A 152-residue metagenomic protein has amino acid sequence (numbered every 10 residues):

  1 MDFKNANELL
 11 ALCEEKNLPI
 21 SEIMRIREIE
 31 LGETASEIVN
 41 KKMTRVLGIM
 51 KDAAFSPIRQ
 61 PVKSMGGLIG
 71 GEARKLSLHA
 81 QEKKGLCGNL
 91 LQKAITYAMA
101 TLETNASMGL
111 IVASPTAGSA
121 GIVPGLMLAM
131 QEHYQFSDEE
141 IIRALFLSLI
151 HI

Functional and structural regions predicted by a protein language model:
M1-M108, H133: Generic N-terminal targeting/processing segments that precede catalytic cores or assembly contacts
L86, T116-A120, E132, R143: Glycine- and small hydrophobic-enriched segments that form the cores of compact globular domains
M108-L126: Conserved phosphate/anionic-ligand binding catalytic regions in large, soluble enzymes, centered on
P124-Q135: Alpha-helical support elements that line or immediately flank enzyme active sites and cofactor-binding pockets
L145-S148: Alpha-helical transition-metal enzyme core signature, strongest for iron centers
I150-I152: Conserved small/polar residues in nucleotide/adenosyl-binding loops
